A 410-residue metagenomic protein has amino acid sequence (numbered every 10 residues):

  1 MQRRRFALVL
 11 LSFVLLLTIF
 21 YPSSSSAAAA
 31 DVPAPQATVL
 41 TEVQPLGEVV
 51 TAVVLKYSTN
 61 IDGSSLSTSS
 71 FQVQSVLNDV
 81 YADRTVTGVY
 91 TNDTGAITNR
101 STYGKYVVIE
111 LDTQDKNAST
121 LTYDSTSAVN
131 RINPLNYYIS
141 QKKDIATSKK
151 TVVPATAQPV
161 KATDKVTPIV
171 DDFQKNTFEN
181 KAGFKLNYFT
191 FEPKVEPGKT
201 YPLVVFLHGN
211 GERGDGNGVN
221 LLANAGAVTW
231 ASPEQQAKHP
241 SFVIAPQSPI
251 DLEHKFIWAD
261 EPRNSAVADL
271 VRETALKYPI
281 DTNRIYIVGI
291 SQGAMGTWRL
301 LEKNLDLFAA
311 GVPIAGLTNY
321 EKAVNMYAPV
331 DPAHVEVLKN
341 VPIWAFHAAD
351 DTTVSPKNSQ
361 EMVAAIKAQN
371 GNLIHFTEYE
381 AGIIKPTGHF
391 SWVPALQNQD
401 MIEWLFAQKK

Functional and structural regions predicted by a protein language model:
R3-A27: Sec-dependent N-terminal signal peptides of Gram-positive bacterial secreted proteins and lipoproteins
A28-K56, S75-Y201, I374: A domain-start/cap signature at the N-terminus of enzymes
V195-K199, E253-S291: Gly/Ser-rich "nucleophile elbow"/oxyanion-hole loop immediately N-terminal to the catalytic nucleophile in hydrolases
P202, L207-G209, A315, H347: The conserved beta1-alpha1 loop
L203, N210-A268: Active-site machinery of serine-nucleophile hydrolases
H239-S241, V337-I343: Short, proline-enriched alpha-helix->beta-strand connector loops that line the catalytic pocket of alpha/beta-hydrolase
A275-H334: Primarily recognizes the serine-hydrolase "nucleophile elbow" in alpha/beta-hydrolase and SGNH/GDSL folds
F346, T352-K410: C-terminal catalytic histidine-bearing segment of alpha/beta-hydrolase fold enzymes
